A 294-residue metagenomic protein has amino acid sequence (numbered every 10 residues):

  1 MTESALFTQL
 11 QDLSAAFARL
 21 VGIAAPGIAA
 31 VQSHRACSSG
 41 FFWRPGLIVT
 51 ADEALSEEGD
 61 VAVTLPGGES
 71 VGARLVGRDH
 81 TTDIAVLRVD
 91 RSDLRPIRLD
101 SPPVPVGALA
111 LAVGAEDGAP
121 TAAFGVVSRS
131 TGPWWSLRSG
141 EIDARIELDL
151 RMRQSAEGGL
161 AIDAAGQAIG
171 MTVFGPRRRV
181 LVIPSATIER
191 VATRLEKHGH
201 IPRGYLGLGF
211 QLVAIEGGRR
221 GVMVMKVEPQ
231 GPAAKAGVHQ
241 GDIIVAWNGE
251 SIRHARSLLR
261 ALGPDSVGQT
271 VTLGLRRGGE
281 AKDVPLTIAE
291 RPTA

Functional and structural regions predicted by a protein language model:
M1-V21, A112, A164, A168-R220 (+6 more regions): C-terminal cap/linker of serine protease catalytic domains
S4-Q9, I28-T121, R145-I146, Q154-S155 (+8 more regions): Conserved active-site neighborhood of the chymotrypsin/trypsin-like protease fold
A25-G27, A85, V89-I97, T121-R177 (+4 more regions): Active-site region of chymotrypsin-like
C37-S38, A156-G158, M223-M225, H239-Q240 (+1 more regions): Short loop/turn microsegments at loop-to-beta-strand junctions
R44, P66, A164, P229 (+1 more regions): Short, ordered coil/turn segments that flank beta-strands lining enzyme active or ligand-binding pockets
P45-V49, A168-I169, A233-R256: Conserved PDZ fold ligand-binding element
S155-L160, A214-G218, E228-A246, L258-A261: PDZ/PDZ-like domain micro-motif
